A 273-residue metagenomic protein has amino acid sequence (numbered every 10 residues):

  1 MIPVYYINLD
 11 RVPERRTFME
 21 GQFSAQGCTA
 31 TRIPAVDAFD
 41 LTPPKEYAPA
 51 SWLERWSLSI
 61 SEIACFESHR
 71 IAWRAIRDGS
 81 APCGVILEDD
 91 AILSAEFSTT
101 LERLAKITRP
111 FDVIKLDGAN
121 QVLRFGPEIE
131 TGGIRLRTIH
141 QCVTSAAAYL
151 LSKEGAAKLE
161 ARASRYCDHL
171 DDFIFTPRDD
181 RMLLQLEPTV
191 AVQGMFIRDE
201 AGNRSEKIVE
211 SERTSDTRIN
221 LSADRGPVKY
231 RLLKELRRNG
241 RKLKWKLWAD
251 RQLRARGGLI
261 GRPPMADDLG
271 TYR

Functional and structural regions predicted by a protein language model:
M1-L87, A91-R273: An acidic/histidine-cluster motif and surrounding catalytic segment that typifies divalent-metal-assisted enzyme active
